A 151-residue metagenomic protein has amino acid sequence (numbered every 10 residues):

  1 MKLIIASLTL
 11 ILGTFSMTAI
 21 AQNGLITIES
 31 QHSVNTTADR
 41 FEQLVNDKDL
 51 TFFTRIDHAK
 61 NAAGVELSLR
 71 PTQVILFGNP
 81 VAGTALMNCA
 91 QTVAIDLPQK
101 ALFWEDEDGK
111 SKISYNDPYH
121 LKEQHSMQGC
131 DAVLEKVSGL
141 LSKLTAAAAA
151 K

Functional and structural regions predicted by a protein language model:
M1-S7: Positively charged n-region of N-terminal signal peptides that target proteins for export
S7-T9, A19: Cleavable N-terminal signal peptides
T14-T18: N-terminal signal peptide c-region/cleavage motif recognized by signal peptidases
A21-L50: Terminal, regulation- and interaction-focused segments at domain boundaries
E42, N46, D57-Q99, F103: Compact, glycine-rich, soluble single-domain proteins
F53, R70-T72, D96, D108 (+1 more regions): Extracytoplasmic
K100-M127: Beta-strand/loop substructures that line and gate deep hydrophobic ligand-binding cavities in soluble
D117-K151: C-terminal partner/receptor-binding element of secreted or periplasmic proteins
